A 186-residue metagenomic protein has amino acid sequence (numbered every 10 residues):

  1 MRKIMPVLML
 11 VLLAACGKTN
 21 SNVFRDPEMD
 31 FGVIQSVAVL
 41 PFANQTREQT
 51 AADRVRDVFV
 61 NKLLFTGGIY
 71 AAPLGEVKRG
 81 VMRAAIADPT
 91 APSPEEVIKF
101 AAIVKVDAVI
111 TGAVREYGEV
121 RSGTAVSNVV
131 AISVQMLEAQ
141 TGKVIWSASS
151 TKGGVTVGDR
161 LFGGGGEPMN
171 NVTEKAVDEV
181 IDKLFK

Functional and structural regions predicted by a protein language model:
M1-C16: Sec-dependent bacterial lipoprotein signal peptides
C16-Q35, F100-V104, V129, L137-K186: C-terminal/domain-edge helix-coil "capping" segments
I34-P41, T46-V106, T111-A113, K143 (+3 more regions): N-terminal segment of the mature soluble domain
T46, K78, G118, G154-T156: Feature marks short, surface-exposed loop/turn motifs that line or immediately flank catalytic pockets and channel
V109, V129-A131: Broad gene-expression machinery/nucleic-acid interaction feature
A113-G118, T151: Generic short beta-strand segments
E119-G123: Extracytoplasmic/secreted cell-surface and envelope-processing proteins
A125-S127: Transmembrane beta-barrel outer-membrane domains
